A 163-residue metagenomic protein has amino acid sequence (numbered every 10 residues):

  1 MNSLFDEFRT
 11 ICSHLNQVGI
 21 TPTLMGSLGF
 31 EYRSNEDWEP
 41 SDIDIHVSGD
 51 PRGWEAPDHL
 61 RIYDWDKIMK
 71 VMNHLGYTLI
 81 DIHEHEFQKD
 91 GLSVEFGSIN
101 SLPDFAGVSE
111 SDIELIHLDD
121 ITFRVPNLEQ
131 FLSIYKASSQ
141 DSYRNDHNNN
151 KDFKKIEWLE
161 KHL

Functional and structural regions predicted by a protein language model:
M1-L163: Compositionally biased terminal segments of proteins
